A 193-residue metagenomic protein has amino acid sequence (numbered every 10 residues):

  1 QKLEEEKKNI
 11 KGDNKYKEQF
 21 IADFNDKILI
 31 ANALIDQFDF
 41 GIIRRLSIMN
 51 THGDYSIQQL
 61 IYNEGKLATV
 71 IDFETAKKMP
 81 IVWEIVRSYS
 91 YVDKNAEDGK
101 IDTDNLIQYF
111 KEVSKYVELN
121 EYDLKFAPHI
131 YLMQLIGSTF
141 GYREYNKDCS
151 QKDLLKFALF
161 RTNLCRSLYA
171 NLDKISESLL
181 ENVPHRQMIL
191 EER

Functional and structural regions predicted by a protein language model:
Q1-E4, E118, Y122-D123: Conserved ATP-binding subdomain of kinase catalytic cores across diverse folds
Q1-N50: ATP-dependent phospho-/nucleotidyl transfer catalytic cores
K2-E5, N9-I10, S138-R193: ATP/Mg2+ or Mg2+-diphosphate-binding catalytic cores that bind nucleotide phosphates or diphosphates via glycine-rich
I35-W83: Active-site acidic catalytic loop and adjacent metal/ATP-binding pocket of ATP-dependent phosphoryl transfer enzymes
V82-E118, L132-C149: Active-site activation/catalytic loop segments of kinase-like enzymes and analogous catalytic loops in related
